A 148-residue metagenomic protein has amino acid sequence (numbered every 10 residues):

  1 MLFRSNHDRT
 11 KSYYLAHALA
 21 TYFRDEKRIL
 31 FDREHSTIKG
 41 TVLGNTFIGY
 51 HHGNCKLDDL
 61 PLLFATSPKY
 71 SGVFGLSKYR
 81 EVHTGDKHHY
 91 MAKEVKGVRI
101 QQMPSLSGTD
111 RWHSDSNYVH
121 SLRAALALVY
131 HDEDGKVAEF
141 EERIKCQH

Functional and structural regions predicted by a protein language model:
H7-T10, Y14: Extended amphipathic alpha-helical segments with heptad-repeat/coiled-coil character used for oligomerization, fusion
A18-T37, V42-L43, F47-Q147: Conserved beta-sheet core of the metallophosphoesterase superfamily
